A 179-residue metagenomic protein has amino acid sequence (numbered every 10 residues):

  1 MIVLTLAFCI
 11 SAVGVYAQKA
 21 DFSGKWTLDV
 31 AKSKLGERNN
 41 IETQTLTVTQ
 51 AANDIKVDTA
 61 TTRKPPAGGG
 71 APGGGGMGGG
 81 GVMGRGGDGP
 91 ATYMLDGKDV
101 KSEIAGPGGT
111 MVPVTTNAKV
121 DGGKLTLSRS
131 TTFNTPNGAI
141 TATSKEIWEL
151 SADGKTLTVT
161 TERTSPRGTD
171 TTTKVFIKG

Functional and structural regions predicted by a protein language model:
I2-A12: Bacterial N-terminal signal peptides
Y16-G179: PEST-like low-complexity, intrinsically disordered acidic/proline/serine-rich tracts that flank trafficking/processing
